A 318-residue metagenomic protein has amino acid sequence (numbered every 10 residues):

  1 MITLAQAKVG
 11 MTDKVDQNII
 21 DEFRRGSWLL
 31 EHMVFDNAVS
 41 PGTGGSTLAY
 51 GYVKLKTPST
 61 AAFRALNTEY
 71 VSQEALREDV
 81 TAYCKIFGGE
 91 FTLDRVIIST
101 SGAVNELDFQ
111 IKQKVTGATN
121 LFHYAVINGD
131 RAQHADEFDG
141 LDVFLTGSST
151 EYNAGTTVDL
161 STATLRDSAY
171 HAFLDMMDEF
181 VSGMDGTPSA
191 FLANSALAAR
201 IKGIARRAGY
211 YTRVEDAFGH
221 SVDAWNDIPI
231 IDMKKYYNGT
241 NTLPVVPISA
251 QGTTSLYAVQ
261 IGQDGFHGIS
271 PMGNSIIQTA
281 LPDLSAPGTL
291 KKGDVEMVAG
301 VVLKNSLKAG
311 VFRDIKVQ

Functional and structural regions predicted by a protein language model:
M1-Q318: Flexible, glycine/threonine- and acidic-rich loop/arm segments that mediate assembly and lattice contacts in viral
